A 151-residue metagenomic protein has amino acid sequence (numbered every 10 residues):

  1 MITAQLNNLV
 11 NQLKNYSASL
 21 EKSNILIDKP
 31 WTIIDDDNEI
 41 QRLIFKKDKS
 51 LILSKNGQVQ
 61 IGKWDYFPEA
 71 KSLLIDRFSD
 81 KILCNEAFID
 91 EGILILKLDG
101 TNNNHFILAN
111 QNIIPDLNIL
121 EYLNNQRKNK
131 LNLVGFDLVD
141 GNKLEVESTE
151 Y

Functional and structural regions predicted by a protein language model:
M1-I61, P68-Y151: Lipid interaction determinants
